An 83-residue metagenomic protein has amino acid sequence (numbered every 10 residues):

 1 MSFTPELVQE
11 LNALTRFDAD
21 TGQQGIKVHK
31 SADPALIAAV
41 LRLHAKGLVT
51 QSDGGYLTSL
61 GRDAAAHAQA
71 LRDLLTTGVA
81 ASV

Functional and structural regions predicted by a protein language model:
M1-L41, A70-V83: Short amphipathic alpha-helical interface segments
D20-Q23, V49, D63: N-terminal processing/targeting junctions
H44-G55: A short, conserved structural fragment
D53-D73: Accessory beta->alpha helical hairpin/"wing" motif in late/C-terminal subdomains of nucleic-acid enzymes
